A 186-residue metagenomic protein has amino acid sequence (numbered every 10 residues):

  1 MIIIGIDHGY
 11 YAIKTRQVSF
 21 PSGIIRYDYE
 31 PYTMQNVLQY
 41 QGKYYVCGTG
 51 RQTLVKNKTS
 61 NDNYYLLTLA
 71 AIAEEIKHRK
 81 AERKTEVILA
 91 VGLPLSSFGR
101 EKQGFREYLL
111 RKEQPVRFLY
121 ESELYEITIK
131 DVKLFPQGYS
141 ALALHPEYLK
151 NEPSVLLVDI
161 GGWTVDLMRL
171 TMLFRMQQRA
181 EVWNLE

Functional and structural regions predicted by a protein language model:
M1-L157, L173-E186: Nucleotide/phosphate-binding catalytic cleft detector across ATP-hydrolyzing and phosphate-transferring enzymes
I13, W163-L167: Short glycine/serine/threonine-rich phosphate/pyrophosphate-binding segments that cradle anionic phosphate groups
V158-G161, L170: Conserved active-site/ligand-binding neighborhood in enzyme cores
